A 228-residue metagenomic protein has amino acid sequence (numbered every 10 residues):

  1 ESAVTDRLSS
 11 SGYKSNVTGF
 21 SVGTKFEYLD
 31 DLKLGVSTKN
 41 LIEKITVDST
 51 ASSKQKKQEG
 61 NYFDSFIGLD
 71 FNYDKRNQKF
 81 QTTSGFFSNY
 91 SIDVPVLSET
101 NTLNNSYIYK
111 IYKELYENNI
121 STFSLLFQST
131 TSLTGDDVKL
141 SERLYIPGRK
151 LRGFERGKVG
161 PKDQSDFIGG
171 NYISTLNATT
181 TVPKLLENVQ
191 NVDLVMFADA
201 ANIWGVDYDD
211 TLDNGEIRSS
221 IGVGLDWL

Functional and structural regions predicted by a protein language model:
E1, Y28, Q78-F80: Outer-membrane beta-barrel pore proteins
S2-D6, K14-F20, N40-K44, S65 (+4 more regions): Transmembrane beta-barrel architecture of outer-membrane proteins
T5-K14, F26-D31, V47: C-terminal structured domain segments across diverse proteins
G23: Phosphate-binding glycine-rich loops and their immediate beta-loop-alpha structural context
L29-Q55: Acidic, glycine-rich low-complexity/disordered segments
T46-N191, M196, W204-V206, T211: C-terminal outer-membrane beta-barrel translocator/porin domains of Gram-negative envelope proteins and their
D199: Short basic (Lys/Arg) and small-residue
D207-L228: C-terminal beta-signal and terminal closure region of outer-membrane beta-barrel proteins
